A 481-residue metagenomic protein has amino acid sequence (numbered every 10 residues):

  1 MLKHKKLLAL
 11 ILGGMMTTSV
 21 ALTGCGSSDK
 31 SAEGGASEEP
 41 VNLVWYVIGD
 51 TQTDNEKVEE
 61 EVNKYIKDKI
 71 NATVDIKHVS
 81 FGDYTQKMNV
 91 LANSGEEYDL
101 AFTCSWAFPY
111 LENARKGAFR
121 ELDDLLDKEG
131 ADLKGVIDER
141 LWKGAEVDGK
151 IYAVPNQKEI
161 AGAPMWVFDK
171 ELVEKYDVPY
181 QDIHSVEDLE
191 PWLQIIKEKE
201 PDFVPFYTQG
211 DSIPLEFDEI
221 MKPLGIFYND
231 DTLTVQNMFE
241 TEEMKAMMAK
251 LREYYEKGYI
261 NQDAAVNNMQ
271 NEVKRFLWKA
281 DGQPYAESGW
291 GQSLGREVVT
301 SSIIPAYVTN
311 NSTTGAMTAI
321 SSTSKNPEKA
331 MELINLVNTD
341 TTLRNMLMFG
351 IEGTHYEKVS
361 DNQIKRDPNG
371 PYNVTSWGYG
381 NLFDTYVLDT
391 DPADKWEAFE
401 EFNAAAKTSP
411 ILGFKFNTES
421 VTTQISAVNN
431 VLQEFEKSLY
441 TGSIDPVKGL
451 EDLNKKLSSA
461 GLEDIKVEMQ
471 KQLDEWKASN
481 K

Functional and structural regions predicted by a protein language model:
L2-K3, L7, I11-G13, V20 (+1 more regions): Extracytoplasmic/secretory soluble proteins
